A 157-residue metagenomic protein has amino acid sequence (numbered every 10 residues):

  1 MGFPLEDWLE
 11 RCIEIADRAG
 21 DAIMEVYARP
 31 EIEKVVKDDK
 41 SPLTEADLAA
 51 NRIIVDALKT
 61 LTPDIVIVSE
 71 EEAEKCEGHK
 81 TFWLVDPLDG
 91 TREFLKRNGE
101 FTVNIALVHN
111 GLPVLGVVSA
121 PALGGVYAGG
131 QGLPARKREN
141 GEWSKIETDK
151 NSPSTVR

Functional and structural regions predicted by a protein language model:
M1-L88: N-terminal subdomain of lithium-sensitive/metallo-dependent phosphomonoesterases centered on the IMPase/IPPase/PAP
P4, D39, N104, S152-P153: Poly-acidic low-complexity segments
F82-L84, N104, G116: Short glycine-aspartate micro-motif
L95: Glycine-rich, Arg-bearing micro-motifs that act as flexible, cationic patches
N98-T102: Conserved structural elements of the adenylate-forming
A106-R157: Acidic beta-strand-loop-alpha-helix segment within the catalytic core of divalent metal-dependent phosphate-processing
